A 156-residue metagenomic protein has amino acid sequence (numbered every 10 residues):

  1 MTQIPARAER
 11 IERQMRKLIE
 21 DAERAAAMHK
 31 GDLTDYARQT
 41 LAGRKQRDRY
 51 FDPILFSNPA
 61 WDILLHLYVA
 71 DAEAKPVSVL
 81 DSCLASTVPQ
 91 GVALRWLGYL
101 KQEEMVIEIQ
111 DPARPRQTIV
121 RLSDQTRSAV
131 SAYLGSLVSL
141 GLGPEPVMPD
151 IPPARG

Functional and structural regions predicted by a protein language model:
M1-A27: DNA-contacting interfaces and partner/effector-binding or oligomerization modules in DNA-centric proteins
A37-L65: Short alpha-helical segments that sit at the start of domains
H66-A70: Short amphipathic alpha-helical elements of helix-turn-helix/winged-helix folds
E73-A85: Short acidic, hydrophobic short linear motifs in intrinsically disordered regions
T87-Q102: Short amphipathic alpha-helical interaction segments
K101-D111: A short, conserved structural fragment
D111-Y133: Short, cationic-aromatic polyanion-contact patches
A132-G156: Amphipathic alpha-helical dimerization/coiled-coil segments that flank or bridge DNA-binding/regulatory modules
